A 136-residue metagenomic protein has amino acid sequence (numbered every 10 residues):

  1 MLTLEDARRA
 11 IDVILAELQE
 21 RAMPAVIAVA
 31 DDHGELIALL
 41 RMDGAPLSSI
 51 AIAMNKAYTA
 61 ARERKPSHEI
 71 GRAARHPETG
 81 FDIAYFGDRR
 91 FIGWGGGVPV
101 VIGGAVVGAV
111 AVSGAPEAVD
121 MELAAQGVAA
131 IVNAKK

Functional and structural regions predicted by a protein language model:
M1-K136: Flexible, solvent-exposed loop/hinge segments and secondary-structure transition points
